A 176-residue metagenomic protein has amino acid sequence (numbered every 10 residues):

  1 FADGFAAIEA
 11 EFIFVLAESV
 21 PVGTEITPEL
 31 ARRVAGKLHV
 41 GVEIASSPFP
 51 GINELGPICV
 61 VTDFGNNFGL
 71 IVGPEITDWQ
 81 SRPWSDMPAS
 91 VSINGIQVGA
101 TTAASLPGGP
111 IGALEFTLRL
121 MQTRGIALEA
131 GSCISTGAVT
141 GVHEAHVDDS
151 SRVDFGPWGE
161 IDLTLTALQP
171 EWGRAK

Functional and structural regions predicted by a protein language model:
F1-G109, E115, T123, W158-L168: Catalytic-core "active-site belt" of small-molecule-metabolizing enzymes, emphasizing His/Asp/Glu-rich regions
A10, H143-K176: Charged, cofactor-coupling segments
L38-V42, T136-A145: Short, mixed-charge aromatic SLiMs
G125-S132, T136: Beta-rich strand-turn-strand
C133, V139, S150-R152: Residue-level marker of beta-strand positions
